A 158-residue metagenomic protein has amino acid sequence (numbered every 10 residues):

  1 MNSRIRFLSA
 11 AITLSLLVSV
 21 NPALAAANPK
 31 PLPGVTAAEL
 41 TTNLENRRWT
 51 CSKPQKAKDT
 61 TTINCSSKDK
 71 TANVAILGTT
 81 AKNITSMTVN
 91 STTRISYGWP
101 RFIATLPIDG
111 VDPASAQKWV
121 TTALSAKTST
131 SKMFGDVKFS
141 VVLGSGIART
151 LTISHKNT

Functional and structural regions predicted by a protein language model:
M1-A11: Bacterial N-terminal signal peptides that target proteins for export
S9-S19: Bacterial N-terminal signal peptides
V20-A25: Sec/Tat signal peptide C-region and signal peptidase I cleavage site
L44-K58: Short secondary-structure junctions
K56-N64, S125-S131: Short, hydrophobic/aromatic-rich segments at coil-to-beta transitions
K58-N83: Compositionally biased P/S/T/G-rich terminal and signal peptide-adjacent segments that lie outside catalytic cores
A75-L124: Long, charged/polar, surface-exposed segments that mediate recognition or autoinhibition
S129-N157: Short, exposed beta-strand-loop hairpins at the edges of beta-sheets in extracellular/periplasmic proteins
